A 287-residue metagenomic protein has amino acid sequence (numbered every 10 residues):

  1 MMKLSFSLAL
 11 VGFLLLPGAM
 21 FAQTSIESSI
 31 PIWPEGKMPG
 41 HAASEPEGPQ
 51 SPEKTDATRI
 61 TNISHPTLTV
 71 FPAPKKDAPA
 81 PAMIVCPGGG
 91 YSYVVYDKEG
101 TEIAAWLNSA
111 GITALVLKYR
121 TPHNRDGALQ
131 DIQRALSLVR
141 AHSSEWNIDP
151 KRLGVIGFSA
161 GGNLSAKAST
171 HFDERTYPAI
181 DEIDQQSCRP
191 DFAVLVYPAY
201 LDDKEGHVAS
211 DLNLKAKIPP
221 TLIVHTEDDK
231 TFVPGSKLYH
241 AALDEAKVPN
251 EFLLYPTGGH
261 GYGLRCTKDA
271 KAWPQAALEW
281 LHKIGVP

Functional and structural regions predicted by a protein language model:
Q23-D77: N-terminal cap/lid segment of alpha/beta-hydrolase-fold proteins
P79-G88: Short beta-strand element of the alpha/beta-hydrolase
P87-S92, E227: Active-site glycine-rich loops that stabilize anionic/oxyanionic intermediates across multiple enzyme folds
V94-D97, E102, V116-P150, L264-A272: Catalytic nucleophile-loop/oxyanion-hole region of alpha/beta-hydrolase and closely related hydrolase-like folds
Q130-A216: Primarily recognizes the serine-hydrolase "nucleophile elbow" in alpha/beta-hydrolase and SGNH/GDSL folds
I223-H225: Short beta-strand/loop motif that positions the catalytic acidic residue of the alpha/beta-hydrolase fold
K230-S236: Conserved alpha/beta-hydrolase "acid-adjacent" motif
K237-H240, D244-P287: C-terminal catalytic histidine-bearing segment of alpha/beta-hydrolase fold enzymes
